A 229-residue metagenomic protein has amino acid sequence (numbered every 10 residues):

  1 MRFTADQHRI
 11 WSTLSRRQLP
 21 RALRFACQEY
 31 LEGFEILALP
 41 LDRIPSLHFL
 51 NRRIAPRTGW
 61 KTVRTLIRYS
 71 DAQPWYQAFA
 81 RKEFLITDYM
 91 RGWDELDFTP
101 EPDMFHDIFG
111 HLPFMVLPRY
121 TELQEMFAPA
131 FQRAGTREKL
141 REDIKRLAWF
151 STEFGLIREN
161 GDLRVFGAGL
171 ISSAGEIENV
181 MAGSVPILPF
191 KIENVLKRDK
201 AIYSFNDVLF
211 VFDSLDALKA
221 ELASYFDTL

Functional and structural regions predicted by a protein language model:
M1-M115, Y120, V195-K197, F210-L229: The feature captures two recurrent sequence modes
R52-A55, D107-H111, E125, P129 (+1 more regions): Short, hydrophobic/amphipathic alpha-helical patches that form generic packing surfaces within helical domains
R81-I86, E138, L156-R158, I177-S184: Short, charged low-complexity intrinsically disordered segments located at boundaries of structured domains
M104-I108, M126, G155-L156, R164-V165 (+2 more regions): Residue-level preference for alpha-helix termini and adjacent loops
F109-E142: Beta-strand-enriched cores of mature, soluble protein domains
H111-F114, P129, L156-E159, A168 (+2 more regions): Generic structural "secondary-structure junction" signal
A130-G167: Extended, Lys/Arg-enriched charged tracts that mediate electrostatic binding to polyanionic substrates
L170-L229: C-terminal structured domains
